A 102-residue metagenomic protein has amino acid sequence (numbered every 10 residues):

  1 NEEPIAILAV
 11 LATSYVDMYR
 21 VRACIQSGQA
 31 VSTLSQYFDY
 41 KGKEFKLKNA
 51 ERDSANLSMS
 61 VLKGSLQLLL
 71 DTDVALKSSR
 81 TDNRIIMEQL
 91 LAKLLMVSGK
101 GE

Functional and structural regions predicted by a protein language model:
N1-E102: Helix-rich C-terminal "collar"/helical-bundle subdomain used as an assembly and partner-interaction module in RFC-like
